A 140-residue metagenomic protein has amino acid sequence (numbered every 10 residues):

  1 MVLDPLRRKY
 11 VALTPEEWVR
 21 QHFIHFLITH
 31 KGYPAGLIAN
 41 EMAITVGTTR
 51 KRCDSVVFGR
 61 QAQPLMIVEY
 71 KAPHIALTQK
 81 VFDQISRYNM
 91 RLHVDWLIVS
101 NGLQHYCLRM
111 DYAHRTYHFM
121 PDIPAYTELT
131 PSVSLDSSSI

Functional and structural regions predicted by a protein language model:
M1-W96, L103-I140: A short, conserved, highly charged catalytic patch centered on acidic carboxylates
